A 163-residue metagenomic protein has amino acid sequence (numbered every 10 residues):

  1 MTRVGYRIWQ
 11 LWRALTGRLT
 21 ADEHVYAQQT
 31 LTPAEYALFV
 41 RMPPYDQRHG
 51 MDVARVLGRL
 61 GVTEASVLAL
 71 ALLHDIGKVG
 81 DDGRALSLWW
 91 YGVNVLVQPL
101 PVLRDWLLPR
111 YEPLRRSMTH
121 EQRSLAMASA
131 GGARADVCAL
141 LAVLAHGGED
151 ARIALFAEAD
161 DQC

Functional and structural regions predicted by a protein language model:
M1-L38, A145-G147, D161-C163: Non-catalytic interface/linker regions that flank or bridge core catalytic/transmembrane domains
Q28, Y36-C163: Divalent metal-dependent catalytic cores for phosphoryl transfer on phosphate-bearing substrates
